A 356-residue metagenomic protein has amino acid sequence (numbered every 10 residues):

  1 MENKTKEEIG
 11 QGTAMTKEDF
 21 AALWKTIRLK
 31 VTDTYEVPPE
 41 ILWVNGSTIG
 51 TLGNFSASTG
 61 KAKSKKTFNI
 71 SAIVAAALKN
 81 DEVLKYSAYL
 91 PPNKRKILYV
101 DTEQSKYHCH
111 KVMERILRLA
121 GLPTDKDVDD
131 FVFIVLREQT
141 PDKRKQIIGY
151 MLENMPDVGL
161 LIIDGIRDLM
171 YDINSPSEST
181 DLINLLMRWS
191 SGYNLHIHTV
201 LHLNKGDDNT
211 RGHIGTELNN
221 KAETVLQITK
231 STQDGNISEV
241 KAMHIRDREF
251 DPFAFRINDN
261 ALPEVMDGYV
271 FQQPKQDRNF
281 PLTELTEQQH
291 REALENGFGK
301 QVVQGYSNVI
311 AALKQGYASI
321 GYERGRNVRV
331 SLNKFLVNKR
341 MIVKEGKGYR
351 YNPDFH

Functional and structural regions predicted by a protein language model:
E2-K17, N154, S231-H356: C-terminal regions of RecA-like/P-loop NTPase motor modules
G12-I116, D354-H356: The Walker A/P-loop phosphate-binding site
G50, Y89-P92, T124-K126, E153-M155 (+2 more regions): Conserved catalytic network of the ASCE P-loop NTPase/AAA+ motor domain
F55-K63, S177-P263: Phosphate-binding/switch region of NTP-binding enzymes
A72-I73, H108-I116, I147-Y150, D181-L185 (+3 more regions): Alpha-helical scaffold elements adjacent to nucleotide-binding pockets in ATP/GTP-utilizing enzyme cores
A76-N80, I116-L119, L169-D172, W189 (+2 more regions): Conserved, well-folded catalytic cores of nucleic-acid-processing and energy-transducing macromolecular machines
P91-N174: Conserved inter-motif catalytic segment of the P-loop NTP-binding fold
